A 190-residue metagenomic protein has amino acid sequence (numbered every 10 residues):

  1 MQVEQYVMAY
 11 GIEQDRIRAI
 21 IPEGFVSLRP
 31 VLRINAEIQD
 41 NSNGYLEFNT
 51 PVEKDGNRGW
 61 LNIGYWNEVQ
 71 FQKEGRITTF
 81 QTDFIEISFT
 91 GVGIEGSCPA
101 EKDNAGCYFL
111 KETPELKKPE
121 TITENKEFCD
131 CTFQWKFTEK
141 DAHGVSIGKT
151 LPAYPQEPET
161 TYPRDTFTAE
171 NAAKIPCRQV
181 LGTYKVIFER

Functional and structural regions predicted by a protein language model:
M1-Y45, R164-T166, E170-K174, L181-R190: N-terminal domain-onset segments
Q2-Q5, Q14, Q39, Q70-Q72 (+4 more regions): Residue-identity detector for glutamine
L32, N67, Q72-K73, E115-L116 (+1 more regions): Residue-level detector of solvent-exposed, low-hydrophobicity positions
E37-Y108: Aromatic- and glycine-enriched beta-alpha-beta binding-site module
I77-R190: Interaction-surface and assembly-scaffold signal
